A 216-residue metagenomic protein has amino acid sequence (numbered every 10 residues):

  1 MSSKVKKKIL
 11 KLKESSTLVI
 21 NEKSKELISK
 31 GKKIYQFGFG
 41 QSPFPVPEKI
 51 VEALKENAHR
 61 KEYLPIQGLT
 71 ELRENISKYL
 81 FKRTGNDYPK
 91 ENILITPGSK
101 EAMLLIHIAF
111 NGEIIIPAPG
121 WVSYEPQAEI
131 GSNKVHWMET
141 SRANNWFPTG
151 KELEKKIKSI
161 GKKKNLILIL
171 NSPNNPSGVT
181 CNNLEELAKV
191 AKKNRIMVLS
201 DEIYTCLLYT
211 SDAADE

Functional and structural regions predicted by a protein language model:
K6-P97: N-terminal small-domain helix-loop-helix segment of the aminotransferase-like
I20, S24, Y124, L187 (+1 more regions): Aromatic/hydrophobic pocket-lining residues that form π-stacking "cages" and hydrophobic walls in ligand
L27, G131, K193-N194: Helix C-cap/helix->beta junction micro-motif
A109-E129: Conserved PLP-anchoring active-site segment centered on the Schiff-base-forming lysine
T140-L208: Active-site phosphate-binding strand-loop segment of PLP-dependent enzymes
Y209-E216: Conserved small/polar residues in nucleotide/adenosyl-binding loops
